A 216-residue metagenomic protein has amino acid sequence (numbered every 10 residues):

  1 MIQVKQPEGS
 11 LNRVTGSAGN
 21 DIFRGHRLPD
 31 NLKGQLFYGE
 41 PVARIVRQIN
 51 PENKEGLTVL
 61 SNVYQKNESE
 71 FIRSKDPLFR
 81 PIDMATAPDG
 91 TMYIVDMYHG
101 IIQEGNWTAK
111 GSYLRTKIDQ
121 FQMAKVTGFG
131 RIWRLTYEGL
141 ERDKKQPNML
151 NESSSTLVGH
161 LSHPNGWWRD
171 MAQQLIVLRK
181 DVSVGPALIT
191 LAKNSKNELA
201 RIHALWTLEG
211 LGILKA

Functional and structural regions predicted by a protein language model:
M1-T156, W167-W168, L175-L178: Beta-propeller domains with acidic blade repeats across secreted/periplasmic ectodomains and cytosolic WD/CNH propellers
F37-G39, L191-S195: A glycine-rich phosphate-binding loop feature that marks nucleotide/adenosyl-phosphate handling sites
M84-T86, A192, L199, W206: Structured catalytic/translocation cores of nucleotide/phosphate-coupled proteins
D143-P147, W167-K180, L199-A216: Structural detector for internal amphipathic alpha-helices that build alpha-solenoid repeat scaffolds
L150-G159, D181-K193, G212-A216: Amphipathic alpha-helical scaffolding segments comprising HEAT/armadillo-like alpha-solenoid repeats
G159-W167, K193-L199: Short coil turns that connect the paired helices of HEAT/ARM alpha-solenoid repeats
